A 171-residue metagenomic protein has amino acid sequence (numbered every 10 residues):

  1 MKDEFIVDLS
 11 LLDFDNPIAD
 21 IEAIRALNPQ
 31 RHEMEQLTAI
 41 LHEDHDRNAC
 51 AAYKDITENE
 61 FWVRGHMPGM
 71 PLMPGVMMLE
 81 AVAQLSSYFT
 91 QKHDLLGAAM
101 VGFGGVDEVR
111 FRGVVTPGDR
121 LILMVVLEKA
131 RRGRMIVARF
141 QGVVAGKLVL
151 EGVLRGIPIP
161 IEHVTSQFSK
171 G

Functional and structural regions predicted by a protein language model:
M1-T38, H42-E43: N-terminal leader/capping segments at the start of a protein or of a new domain
K2, L9-I18, L85-M124, V149 (+1 more regions): Hydrophobic beta-strand-centered segment that forms part of the acyl-chain substrate-binding groove
Q30-M73: Catalytic strand-loop segment that frames the active site of acyl-thioester-processing enzymes
I40, D107-A145: Hydrophobic beta-sheet segments that form the core/acyl-binding groove of ACP/CoA-dependent acyl-chain-processing
I40, L72-L96: Active-site helix/loop of acyl-thioester processing domains in fatty-acid/polyketide metabolism, spanning hotdog-fold
L41, C50, D55, M67 (+4 more regions): Terminal leader/tail segments of proteins
G133-K170: Mixed-charge, glycine-accented linear interaction segment located at domain edges/termini
